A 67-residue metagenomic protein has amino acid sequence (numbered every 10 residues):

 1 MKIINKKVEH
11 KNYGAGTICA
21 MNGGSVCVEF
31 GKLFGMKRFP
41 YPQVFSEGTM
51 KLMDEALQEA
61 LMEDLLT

Functional and structural regions predicted by a protein language model:
M1-K7, K11-T49: Basic/aromatic-rich interaction segments and small domains that mediate binding to polyanionic partners
M53-T67: Long, low-complexity intrinsically disordered regions
